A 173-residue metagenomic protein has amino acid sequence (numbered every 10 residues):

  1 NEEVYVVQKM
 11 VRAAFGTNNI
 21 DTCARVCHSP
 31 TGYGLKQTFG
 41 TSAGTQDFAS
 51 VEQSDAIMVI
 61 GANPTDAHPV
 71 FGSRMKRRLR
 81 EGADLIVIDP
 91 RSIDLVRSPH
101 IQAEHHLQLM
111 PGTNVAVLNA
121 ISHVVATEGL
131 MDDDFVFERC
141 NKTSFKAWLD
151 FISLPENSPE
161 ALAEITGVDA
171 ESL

Functional and structural regions predicted by a protein language model:
N1-L173: Catalytic alpha/large subunits of respiratory electron-transfer oxidoreductases, centered on bis-MGD molybdoenzymes
